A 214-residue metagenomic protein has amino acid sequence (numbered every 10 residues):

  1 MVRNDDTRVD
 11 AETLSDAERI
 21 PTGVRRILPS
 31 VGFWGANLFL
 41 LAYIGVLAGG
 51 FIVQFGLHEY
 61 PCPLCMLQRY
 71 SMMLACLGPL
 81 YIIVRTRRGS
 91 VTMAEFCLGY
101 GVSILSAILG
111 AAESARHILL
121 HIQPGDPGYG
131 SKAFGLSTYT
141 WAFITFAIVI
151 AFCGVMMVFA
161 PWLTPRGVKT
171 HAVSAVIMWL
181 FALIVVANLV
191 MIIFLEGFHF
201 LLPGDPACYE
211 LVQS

Functional and structural regions predicted by a protein language model:
V2-P61, M72-M73, L77, R88-S214: Secretory/periplasmic and organellar redox-cofactor proteins
L80-Y81: Hydrophobic transmembrane alpha-helices of multi-pass, membrane-embedded glycosylation machinery
